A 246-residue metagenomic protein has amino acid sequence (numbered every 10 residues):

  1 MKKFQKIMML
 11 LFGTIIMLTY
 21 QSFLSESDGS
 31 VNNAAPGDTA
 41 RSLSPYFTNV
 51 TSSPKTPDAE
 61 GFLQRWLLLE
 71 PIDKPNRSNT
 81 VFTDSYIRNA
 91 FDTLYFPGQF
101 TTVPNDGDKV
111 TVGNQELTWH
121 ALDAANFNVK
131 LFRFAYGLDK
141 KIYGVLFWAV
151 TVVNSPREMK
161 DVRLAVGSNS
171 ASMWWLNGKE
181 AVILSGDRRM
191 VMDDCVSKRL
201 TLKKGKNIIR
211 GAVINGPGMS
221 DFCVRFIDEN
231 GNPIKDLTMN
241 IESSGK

Functional and structural regions predicted by a protein language model:
M1-M9: Bacterial N-terminal signal peptides that target proteins for export
L10-T19: Bacterial N-terminal signal peptides
S27-V129, A212-K246: Accessory carbohydrate-binding/adhesion or oligomerization-edge regions at the termini of glycan-active proteins
R133-G137, W148-V150, D193-S197: Short structured motifs
I142-N154: Short beta-strands within extracellular/lumenal beta-sheet-rich domains
S155, L164-S168, V213-N215: Non-cytosolic beta-sheet module surface loops
K160-W175, I209: Aromatic-lined ligand-binding clefts that engage carbohydrates, nucleic acids, or primary amines
L176-V224: Beta-strand-rich ligand-recognition modules
